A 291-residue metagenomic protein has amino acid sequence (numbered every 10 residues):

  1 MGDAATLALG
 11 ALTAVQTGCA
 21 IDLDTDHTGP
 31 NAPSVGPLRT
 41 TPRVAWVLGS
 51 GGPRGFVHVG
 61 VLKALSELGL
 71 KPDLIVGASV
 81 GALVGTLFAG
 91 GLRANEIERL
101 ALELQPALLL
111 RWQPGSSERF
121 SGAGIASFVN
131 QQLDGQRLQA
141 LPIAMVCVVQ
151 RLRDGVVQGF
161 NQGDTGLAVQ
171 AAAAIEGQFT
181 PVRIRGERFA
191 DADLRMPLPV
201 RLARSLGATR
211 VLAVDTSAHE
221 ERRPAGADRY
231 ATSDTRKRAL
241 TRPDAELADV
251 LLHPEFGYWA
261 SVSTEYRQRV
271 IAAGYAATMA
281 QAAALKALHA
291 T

Functional and structural regions predicted by a protein language model:
D3-I75, L87-T291: Patatin-like phospholipase
G77, G81: Gly/Ala-rich beta-loop-alpha elbow adjacent to hydrolase catalytic centers
V84: Catalytic DNA-binding helix-loop module of base-excision-repair DNA glycosylases/AP lyases
